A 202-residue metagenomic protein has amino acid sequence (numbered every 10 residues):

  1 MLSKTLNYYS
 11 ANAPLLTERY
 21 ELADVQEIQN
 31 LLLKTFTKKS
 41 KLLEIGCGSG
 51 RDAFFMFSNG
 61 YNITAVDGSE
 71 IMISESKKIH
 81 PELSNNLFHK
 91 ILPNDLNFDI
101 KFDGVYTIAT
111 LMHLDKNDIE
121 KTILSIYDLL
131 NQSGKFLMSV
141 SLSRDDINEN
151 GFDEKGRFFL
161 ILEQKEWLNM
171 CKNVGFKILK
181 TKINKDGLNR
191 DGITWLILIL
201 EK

Functional and structural regions predicted by a protein language model:
M1-T37, R144: Conserved class I S-adenosyl-L-methionine
K39-G48: Conserved class I S-adenosyl-L-methionine
S49-N94: Class I SAM-dependent methyltransferase SAM/SAH-binding core
Y106: A conserved beta-strand element that flanks and buttresses the S-adenosyl-L-methionine
E120-Q132: A short glycine-rich, Lys/Arg-flanked "PGG" loop and its adjoining helix->strand segment in the class I
S133-V140: Conserved beta-strand signature within the Rossmann-like core of class I S-adenosyl-L-methionine
S141-F158: Short, glycine-/aromatic-enriched active-site segment of Class I SAM-dependent methyltransferases
F159-V174: Short alpha-helix
